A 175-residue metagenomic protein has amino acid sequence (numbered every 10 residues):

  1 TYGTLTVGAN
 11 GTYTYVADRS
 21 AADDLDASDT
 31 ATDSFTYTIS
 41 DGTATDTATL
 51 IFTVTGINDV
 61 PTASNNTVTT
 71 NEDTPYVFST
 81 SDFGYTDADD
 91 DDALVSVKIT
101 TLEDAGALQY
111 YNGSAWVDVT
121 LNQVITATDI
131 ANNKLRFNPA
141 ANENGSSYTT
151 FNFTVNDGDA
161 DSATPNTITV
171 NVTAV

Functional and structural regions predicted by a protein language model:
T1-I57, T69-V77, S81-L94, K98 (+1 more regions): Acidic, turn/loop-rich segments in luminal/extracellular domains of secretory-pathway and cell-surface proteins
D59-N65: Proline-enriched interdomain boundary motifs that mark the N-terminal boundary and often initiate the first structured
